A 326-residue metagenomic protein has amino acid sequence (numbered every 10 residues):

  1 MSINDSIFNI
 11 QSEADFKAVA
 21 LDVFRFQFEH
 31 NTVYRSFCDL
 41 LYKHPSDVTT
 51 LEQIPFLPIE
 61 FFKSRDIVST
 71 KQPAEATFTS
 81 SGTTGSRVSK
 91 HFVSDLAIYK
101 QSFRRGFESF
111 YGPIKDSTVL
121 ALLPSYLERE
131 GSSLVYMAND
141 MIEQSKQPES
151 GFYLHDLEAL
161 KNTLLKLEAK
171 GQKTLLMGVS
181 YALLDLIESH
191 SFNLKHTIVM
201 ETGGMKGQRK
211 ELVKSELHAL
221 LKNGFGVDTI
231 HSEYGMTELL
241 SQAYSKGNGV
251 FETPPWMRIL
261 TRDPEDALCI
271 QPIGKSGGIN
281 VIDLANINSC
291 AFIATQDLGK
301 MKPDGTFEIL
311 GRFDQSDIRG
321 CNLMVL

Functional and structural regions predicted by a protein language model:
S2-I7, Q11-F26, H30-V33, D116-T118 (+2 more regions): Active-site glycine/GP-rich loop and adjacent strand/helix microenvironment that borders small-molecule binding pockets
E13, E29-T79, G85-F92, K100-K115: Active-site diphosphate/adenylate-binding microenvironment
F24, S89, V93, P124: Short, charged/polar micro-motifs that form catalytic or ligand-binding hotspots
L51-K71, L127-M137, L164-K170, G247-P255: Short, charged low-complexity intrinsically disordered segments located at boundaries of structured domains
T77-R87, S125, S180, M236-L239: Ser/Thr-glycine-rich phosphate-binding loops at phosphate-binding pockets of nucleotides, nucleotide cofactors
D95-K100, E130: Phosphate/oxyanion-binding active-site loops and adjacent basic polyanion-contact surfaces
F110-A138: Conserved AMP-binding loop of ANL adenylate-forming enzymes
